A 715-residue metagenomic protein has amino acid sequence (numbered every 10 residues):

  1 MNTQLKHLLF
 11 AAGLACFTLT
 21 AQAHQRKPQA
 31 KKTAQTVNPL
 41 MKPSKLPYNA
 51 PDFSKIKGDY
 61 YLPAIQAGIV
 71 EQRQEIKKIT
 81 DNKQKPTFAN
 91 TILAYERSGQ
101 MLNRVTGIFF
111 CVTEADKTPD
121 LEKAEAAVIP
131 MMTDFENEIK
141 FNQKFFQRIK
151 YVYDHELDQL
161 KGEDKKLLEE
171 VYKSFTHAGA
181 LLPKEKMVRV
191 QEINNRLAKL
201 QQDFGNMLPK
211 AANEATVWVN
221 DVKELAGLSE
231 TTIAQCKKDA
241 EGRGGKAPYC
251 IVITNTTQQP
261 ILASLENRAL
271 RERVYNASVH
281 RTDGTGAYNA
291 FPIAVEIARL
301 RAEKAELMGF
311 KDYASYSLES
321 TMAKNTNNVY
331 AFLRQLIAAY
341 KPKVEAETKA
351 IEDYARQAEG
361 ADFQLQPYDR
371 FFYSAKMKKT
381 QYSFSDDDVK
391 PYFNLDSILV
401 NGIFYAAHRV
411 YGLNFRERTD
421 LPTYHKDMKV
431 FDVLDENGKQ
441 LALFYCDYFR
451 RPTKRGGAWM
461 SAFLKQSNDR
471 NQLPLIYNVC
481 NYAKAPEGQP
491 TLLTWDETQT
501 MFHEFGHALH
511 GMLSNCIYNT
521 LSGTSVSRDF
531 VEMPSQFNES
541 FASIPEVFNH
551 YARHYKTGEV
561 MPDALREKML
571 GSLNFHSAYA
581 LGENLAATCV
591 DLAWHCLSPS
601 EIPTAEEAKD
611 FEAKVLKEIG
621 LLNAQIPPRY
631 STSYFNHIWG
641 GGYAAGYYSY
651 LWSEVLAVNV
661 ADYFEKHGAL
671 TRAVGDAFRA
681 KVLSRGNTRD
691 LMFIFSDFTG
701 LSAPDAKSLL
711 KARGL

Functional and structural regions predicted by a protein language model:
M1-K32: Bacterial Sec-dependent N-terminal signal peptides
T18, V70, Q74, K78-K85 (+22 more regions): Intrinsically disordered or highly flexible coil/loop and linker segments, enriched in small and charged/polar residues
R26-C236, F664: N-terminal helix-rich structural modules
T33-K55, P248-C250, T380-Y382, N401-A406 (+7 more regions): C-terminal, non-catalytic "cap/extension" segments appended to globular domains
K45-Y60, F109-V128, K150-E192, V252-P292 (+6 more regions): Short His/Asp/Glu-rich catalytic/ion-coordination signatures at enzyme active sites or charged loops
E163, L167, R196-K199, N206 (+6 more regions): Active-site-proximal, well-structured secondary-structure segments within enzyme catalytic domains
A483-F502: Short pre-active-site segment immediately N-terminal to the catalytic Zn-binding motif
